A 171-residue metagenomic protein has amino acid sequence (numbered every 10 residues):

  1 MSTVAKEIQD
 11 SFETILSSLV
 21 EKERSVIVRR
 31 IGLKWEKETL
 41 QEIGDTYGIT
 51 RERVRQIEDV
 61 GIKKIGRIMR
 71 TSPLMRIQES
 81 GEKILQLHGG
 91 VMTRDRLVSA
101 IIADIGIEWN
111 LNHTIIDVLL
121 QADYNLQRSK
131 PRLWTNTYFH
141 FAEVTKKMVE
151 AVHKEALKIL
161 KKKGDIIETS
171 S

Functional and structural regions predicted by a protein language model:
M1-S171: C-terminal non-catalytic scaffold/interaction domains in large multidomain proteins
